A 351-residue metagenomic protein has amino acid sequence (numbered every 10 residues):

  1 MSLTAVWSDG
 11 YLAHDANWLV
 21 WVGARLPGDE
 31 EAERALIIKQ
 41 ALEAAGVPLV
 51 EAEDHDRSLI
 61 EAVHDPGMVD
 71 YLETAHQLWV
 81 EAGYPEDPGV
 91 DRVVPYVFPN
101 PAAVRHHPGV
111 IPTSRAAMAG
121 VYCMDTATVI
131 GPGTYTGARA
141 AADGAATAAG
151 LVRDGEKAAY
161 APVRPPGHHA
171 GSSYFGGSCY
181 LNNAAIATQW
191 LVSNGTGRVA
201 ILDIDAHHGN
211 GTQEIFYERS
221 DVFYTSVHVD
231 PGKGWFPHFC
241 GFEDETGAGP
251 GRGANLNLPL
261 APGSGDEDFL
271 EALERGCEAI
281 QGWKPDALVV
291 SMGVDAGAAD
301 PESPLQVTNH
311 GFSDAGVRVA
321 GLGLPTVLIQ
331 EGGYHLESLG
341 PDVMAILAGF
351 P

Functional and structural regions predicted by a protein language model:
M1-L202, H207-P351: HDAC/HDAC-like amidohydrolase catalytic core signature
